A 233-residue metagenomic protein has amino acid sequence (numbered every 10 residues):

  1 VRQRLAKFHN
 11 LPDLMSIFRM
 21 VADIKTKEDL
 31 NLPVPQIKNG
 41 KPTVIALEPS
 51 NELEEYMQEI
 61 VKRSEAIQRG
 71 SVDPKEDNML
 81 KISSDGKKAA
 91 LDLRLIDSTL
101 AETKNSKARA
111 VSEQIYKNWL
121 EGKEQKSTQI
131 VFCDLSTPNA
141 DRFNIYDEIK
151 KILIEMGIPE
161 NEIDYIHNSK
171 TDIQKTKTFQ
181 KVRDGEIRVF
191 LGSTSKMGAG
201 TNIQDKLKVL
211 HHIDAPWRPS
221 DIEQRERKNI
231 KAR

Functional and structural regions predicted by a protein language model:
V1-A101, N105, K117: Inter-lobe coupling linker of SF2 helicases/translocases
L14, L100-S112, D141-Y146, R218: Phosphate/oxyanion-binding active-site loops and adjacent basic polyanion-contact surfaces
V44, T128-I130, R188-V189: Residue-level preference for the first positions of well-ordered beta-strands
S71-I82, E124-D147: Conserved strand-helix element at the start of the C-terminal RecA-like helicase core
L135-Y165: Conserved helicase motor "Helicase C" RecA-like lobe of SF1/SF2 P-loop NTPases
P159-T194: Conserved helicase ATPase core of P-loop NTP-dependent helicases/translocases
N202-A215: A short beta-strand element within the Helicase C-terminal
R218-R233: Conserved SF2 helicase motif VI
